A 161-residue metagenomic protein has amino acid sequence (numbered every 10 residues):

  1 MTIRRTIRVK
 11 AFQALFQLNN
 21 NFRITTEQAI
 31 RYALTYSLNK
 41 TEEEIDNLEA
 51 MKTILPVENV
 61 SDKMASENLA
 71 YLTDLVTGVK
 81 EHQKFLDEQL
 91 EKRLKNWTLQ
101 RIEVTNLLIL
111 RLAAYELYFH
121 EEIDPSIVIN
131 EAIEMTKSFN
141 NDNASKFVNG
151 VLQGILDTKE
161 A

Functional and structural regions predicted by a protein language model:
M1-S138, D142-S145, N149-A161: N-terminal interaction/assembly modules
